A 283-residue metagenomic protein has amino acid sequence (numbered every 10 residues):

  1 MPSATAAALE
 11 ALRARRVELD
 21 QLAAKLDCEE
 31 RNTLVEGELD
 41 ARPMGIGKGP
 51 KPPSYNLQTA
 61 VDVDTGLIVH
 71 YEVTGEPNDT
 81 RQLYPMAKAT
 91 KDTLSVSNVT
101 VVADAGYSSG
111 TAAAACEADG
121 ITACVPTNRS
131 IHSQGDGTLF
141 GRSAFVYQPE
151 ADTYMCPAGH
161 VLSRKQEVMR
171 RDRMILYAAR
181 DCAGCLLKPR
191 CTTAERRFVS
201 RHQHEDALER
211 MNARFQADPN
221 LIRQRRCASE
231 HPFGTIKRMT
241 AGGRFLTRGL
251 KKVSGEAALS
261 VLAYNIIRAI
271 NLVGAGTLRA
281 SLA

Functional and structural regions predicted by a protein language model:
M1-A283: Anion-binding and metal-coordination hotspots
